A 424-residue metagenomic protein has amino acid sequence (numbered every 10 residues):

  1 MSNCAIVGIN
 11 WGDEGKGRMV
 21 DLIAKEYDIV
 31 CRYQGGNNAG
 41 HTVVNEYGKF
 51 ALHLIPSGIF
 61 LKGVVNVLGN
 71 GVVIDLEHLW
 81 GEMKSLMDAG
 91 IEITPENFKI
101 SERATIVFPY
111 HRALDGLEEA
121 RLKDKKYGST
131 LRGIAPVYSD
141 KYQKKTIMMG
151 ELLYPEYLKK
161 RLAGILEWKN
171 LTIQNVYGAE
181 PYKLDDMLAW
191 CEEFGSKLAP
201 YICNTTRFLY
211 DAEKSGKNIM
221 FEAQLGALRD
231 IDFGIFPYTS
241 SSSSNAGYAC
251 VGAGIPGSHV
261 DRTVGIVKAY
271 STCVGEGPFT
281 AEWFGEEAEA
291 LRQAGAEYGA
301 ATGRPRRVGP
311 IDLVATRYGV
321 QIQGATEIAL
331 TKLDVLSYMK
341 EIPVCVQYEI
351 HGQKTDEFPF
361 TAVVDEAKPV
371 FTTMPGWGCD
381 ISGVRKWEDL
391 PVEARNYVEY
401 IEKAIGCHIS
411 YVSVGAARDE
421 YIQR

Functional and structural regions predicted by a protein language model:
M1-R424: Non-transmembrane, aqueous-exposed alpha-helical and coiled segments at domain scale
